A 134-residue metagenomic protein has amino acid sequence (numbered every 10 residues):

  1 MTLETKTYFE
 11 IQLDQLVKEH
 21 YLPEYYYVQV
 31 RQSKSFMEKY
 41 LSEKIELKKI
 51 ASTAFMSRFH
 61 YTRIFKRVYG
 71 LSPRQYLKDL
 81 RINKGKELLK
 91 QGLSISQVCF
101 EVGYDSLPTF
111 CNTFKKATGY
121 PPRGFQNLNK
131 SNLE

Functional and structural regions predicted by a protein language model:
M1-E43, T53, N127-E134: Inter-domain helical "communication" segments and dimerization helices that couple sensory or membrane-embedded modules
T7-Y21, K44-L80, E101-G124: Basic/polar phosphate-binding segments, predominantly the helix-turn-helix DNA-binding elements of transcriptional
R31-K39, K44, K48, R67-D105 (+1 more regions): Terminal helix-turn-helix DNA-binding modules in bacterial transcription factors
